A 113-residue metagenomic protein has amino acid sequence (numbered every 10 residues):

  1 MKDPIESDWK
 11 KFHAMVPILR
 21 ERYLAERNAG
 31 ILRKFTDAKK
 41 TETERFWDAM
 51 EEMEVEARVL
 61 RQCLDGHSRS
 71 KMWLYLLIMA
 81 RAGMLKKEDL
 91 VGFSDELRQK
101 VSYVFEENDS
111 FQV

Functional and structural regions predicted by a protein language model:
M1-V113: Acidic, Ser/Pro/Thr-rich low-complexity regulatory regions and the short amphipathic helical interaction modules they
